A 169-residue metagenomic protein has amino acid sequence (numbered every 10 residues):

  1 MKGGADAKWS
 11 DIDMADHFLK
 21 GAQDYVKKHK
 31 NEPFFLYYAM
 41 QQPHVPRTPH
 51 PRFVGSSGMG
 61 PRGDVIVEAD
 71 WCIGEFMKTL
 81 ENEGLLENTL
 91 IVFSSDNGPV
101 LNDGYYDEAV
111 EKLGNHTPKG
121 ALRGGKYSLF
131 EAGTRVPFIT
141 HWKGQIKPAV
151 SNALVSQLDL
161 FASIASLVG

Functional and structural regions predicted by a protein language model:
M1-S10: Short glycine/proline- and acidic residue-enriched helix-loop micro-motifs that form flexible lids or anion-recognition
K2, G74-E83, E111-G169: Substrate-binding rim/cap in mid-to-C-terminal beta-strand-loop elements of soluble/periplasmic
W9-H17, G60-V67, S151-L158: Soluble non-cytosolic domains of exported or imported proteins
D16-K27, G74, K78: Amphipathic, non-transmembrane alpha-helical secondary structure
A22-V65, V100-N102, Y106-A109: Active-site His/acidic residue clusters
H29-L36, N82-I91, R135-V136: Loop/turn elements at helix/coil->beta-strand transitions in domains of secreted/extracellular proteins
Q41-V45, N97-V100, L129, G144-I146: Solvent-exposed loop/turn segments at secondary-structure junctions within structured extracellular/periplasmic domains
E68-Y106: Metal-dependent active-site segment of extracytoplasmic phospho-/sulfohydrolases and closely related
